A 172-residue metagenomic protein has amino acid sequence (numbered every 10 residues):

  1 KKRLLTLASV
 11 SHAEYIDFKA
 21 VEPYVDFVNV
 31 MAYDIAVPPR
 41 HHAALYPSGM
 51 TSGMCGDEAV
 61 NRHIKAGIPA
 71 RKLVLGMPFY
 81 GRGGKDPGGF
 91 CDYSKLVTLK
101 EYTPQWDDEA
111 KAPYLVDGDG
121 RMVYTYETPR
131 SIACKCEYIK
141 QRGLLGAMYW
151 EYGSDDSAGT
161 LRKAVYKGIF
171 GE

Functional and structural regions predicted by a protein language model:
K1-E101: Substrate-binding surface in catalytic domains of secreted glycosidases
K1-S11, N29, E127-E172: Active-site and adjacent substrate-binding regions of carbohydrate-active enzymes
T51-E58, Y124-S131, S157: Soluble or luminal CAZymes and related metallo-dependent hydrolases
K72-Y138, K163-E172: Glycan-binding loop/region signatures in secreted carbohydrate-active enzymes
